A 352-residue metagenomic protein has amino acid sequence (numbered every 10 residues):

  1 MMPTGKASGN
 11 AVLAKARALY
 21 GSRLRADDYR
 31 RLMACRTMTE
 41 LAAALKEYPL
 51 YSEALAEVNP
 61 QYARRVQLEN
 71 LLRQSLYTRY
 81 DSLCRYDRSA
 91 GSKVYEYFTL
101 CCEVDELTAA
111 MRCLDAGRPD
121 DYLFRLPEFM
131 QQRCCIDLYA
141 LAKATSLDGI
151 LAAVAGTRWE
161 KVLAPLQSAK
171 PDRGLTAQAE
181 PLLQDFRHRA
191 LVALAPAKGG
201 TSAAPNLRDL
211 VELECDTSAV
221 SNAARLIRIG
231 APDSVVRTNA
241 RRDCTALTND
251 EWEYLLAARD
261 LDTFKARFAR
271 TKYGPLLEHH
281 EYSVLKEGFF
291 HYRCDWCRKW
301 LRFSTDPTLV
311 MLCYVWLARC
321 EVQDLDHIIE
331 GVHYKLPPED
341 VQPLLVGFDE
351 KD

Functional and structural regions predicted by a protein language model:
M1-D352: N-terminal domain-start signal
